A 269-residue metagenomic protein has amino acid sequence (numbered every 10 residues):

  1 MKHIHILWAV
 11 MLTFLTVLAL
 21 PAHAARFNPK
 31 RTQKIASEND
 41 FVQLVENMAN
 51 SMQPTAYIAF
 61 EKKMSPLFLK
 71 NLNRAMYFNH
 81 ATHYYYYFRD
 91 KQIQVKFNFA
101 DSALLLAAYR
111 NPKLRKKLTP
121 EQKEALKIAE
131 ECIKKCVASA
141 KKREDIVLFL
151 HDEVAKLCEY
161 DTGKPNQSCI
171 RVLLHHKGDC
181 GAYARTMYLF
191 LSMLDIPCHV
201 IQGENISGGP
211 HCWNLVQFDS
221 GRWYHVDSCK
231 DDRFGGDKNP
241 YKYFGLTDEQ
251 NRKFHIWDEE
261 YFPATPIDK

Functional and structural regions predicted by a protein language model:
M1-N28, L150, D179-A182, T186 (+2 more regions): Gram-positive cell-envelope targeting signals
A24-E131: Linear, non-domain "peripheral" regions
S37-D40, K142, S168, T247: Alpha-helix N-cap recognition
F60, K96, A155-L157, D161-K164 (+4 more regions): Repeated polar recognition positions within modular binding domains
K117-V172: Secondary-structure boundary elements
C169-Y183: A short, highly charged nucleic-acid-interacting micro-segment common to nuclease and nuclease-linked defense proteins
A182-Q250: Hydrophobic/aromatic-rich core segments of domains that either
K238-K269: Low-complexity, Gly/Ser/Thr/Pro-rich intrinsically disordered linker/tail segments
